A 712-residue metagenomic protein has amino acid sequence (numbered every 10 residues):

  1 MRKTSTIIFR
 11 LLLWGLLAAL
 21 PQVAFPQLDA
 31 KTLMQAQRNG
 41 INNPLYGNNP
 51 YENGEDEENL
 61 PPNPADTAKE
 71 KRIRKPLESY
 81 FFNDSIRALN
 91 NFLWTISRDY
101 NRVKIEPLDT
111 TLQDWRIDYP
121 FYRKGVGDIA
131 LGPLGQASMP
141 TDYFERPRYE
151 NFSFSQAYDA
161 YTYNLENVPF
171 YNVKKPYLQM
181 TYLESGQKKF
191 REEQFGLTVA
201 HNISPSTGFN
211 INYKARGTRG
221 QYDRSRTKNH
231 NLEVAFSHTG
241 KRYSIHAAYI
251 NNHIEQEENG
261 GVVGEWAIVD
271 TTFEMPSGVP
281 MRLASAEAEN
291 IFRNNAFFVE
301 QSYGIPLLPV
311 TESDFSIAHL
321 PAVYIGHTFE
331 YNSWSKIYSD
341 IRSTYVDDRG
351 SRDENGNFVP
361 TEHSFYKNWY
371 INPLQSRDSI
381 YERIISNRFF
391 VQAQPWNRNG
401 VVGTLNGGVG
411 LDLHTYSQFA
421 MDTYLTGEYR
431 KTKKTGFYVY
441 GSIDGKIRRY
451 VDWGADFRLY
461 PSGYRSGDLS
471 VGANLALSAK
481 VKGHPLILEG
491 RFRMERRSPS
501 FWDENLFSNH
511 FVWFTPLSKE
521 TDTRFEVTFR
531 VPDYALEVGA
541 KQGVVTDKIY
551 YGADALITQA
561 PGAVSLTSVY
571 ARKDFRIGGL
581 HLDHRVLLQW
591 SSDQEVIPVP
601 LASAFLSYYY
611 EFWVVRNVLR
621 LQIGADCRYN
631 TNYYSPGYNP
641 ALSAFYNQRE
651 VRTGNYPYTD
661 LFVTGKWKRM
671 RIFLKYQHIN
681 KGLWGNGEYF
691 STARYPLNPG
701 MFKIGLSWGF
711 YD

Functional and structural regions predicted by a protein language model:
M1-Q35, K675, P699-D712: Bacterial Sec-dependent N-terminal signal peptides
T4-S5, L12, G40, D574-F575 (+1 more regions): Small/flexible residues
A18, Q187, R219-D223, S462-Y464 (+1 more regions): A generic structural signal for short coil/turn motifs at secondary-structure boundaries
Q27-N295, G304-A318, S478-L486, R694-P699 (+1 more regions): Membrane-proximal, glycine/serine-rich, low-complexity loop/turn segments characteristic of large bacterial
V173-K175, A284-D347, S351-D712: Exposed, low-structure sequence patches enriched in small/polar residues
